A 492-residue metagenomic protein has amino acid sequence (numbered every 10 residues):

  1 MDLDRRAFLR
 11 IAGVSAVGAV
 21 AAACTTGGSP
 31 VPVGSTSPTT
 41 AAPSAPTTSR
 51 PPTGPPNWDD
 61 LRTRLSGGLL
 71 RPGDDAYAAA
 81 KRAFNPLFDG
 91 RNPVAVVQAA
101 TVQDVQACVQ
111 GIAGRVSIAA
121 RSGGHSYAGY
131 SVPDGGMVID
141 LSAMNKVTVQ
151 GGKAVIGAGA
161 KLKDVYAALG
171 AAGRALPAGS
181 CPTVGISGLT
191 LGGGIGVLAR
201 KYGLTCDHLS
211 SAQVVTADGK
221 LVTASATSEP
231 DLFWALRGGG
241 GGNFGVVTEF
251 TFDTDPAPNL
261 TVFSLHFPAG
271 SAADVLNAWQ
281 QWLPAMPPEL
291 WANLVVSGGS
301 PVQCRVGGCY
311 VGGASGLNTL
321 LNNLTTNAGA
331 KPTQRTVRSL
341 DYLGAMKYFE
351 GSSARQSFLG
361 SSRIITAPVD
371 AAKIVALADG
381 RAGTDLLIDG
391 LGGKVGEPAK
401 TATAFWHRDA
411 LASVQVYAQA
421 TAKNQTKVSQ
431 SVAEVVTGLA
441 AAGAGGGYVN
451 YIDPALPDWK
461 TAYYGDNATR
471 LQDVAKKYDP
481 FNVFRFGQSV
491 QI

Functional and structural regions predicted by a protein language model:
D2-I492: Soluble FAD-dependent oxygen oxidases
